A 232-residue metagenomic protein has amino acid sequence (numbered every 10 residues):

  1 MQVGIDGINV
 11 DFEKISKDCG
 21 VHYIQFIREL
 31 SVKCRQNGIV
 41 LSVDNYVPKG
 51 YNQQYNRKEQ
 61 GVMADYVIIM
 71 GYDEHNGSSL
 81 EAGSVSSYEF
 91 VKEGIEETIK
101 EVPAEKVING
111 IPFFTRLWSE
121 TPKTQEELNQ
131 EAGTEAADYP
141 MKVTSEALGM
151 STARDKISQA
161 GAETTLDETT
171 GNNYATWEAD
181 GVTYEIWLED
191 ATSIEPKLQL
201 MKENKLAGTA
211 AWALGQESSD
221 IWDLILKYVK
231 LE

Functional and structural regions predicted by a protein language model:
M1-K17, M70, T209-A211: Short acidic catalytic loops
M1-Q2, K49-K58, L188-K202: Short, acidic/polar
V10, V67, N109, M201 (+1 more regions): Conserved, mostly hydrophobic/aromatic
K17-A153: Substrate-binding surface in catalytic domains of secreted glycosidases
C19-V21, V32, N37-I39, D167-G171 (+1 more regions): Short acidic, glycine/proline-enriched helix-loop-strand junctions
F113-Q199, V229: Glycan-binding loop/region signatures in secreted carbohydrate-active enzymes
D190-E232: Acidic/aromatic/glycine-rich contiguous surface patches that form carbohydrate-binding/processing clefts and analogous
